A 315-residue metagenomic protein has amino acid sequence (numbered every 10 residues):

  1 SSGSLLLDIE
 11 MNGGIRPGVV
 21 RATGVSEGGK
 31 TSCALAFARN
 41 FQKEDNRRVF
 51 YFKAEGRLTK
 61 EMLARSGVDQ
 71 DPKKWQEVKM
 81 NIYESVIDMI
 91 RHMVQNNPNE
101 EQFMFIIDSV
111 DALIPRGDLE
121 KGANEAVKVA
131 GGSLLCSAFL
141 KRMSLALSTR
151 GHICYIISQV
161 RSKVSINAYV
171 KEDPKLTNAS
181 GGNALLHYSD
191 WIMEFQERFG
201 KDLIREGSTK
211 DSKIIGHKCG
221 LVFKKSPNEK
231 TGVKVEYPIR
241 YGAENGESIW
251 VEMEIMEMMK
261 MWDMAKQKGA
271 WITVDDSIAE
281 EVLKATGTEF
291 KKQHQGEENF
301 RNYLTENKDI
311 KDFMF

Functional and structural regions predicted by a protein language model:
S1-K74, D88-Q95: The Walker A/P-loop phosphate-binding site
L7, L63, D108, S158 (+3 more regions): Residue-level signature of catalytic and energy-coupling elements of molecular machines, predominantly ATP/GTP-dependent
K43, S66-W75, K121-G131, P174-G181: A short alpha->loop->secondary-structure connector
A54-G56, M80, V110, Q159-V160 (+1 more regions): Short, ordered loop/turn segments at secondary-structure junctions
L58, L113-I114, K163-V164: Catalytic P-loop NTPase motifs of RecA-like helicase/translocase cores
M80-H152: Phosphate-binding/switch loop-helix module in NTP-utilizing enzymes
V129-W262: Phosphate-binding/switch region of NTP-binding enzymes
A270-F315: Terminal-proximal interaction/regulatory segments of ATP-powered molecular machines
